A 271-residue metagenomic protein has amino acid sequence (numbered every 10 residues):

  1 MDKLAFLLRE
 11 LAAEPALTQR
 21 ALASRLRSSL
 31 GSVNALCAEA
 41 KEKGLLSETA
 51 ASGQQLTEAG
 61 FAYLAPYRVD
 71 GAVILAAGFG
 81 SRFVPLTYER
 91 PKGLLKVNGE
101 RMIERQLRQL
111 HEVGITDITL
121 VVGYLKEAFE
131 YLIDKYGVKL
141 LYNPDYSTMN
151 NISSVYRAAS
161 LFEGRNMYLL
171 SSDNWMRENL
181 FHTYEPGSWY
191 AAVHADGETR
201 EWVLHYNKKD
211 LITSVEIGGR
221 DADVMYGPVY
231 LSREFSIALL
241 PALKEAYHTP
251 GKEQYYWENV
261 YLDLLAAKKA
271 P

Functional and structural regions predicted by a protein language model:
L8-A12, Q19, R25-L26, A59-K126: N-terminal glycine-rich phosphate-binding loop and ensuing alpha1 helix
A12-P15, T57-A72, V224-P271: Conserved alpha/beta core of the MobA/IspD/sugar-nucleotide pyrophosphorylase nucleotidyltransferase superfamily
T18, R177-G251: Conserved core of the sugar-phosphate nucleotidyltransferase
R27-E39: Short amphipathic alpha-helical interaction segments
A38-E42, D134: Residue-level detection of the helix-turn-helix DNA-binding "recognition helix"
K41-A51: A short, conserved structural fragment
T49-A59: Short, Lys/Arg-rich nucleic-acid/phosphate-binding segment
F129-W202: Conserved beta-loop-beta/alpha segment of the NTase-like Rossmann-fold superfamily that binds/positions NTPs
